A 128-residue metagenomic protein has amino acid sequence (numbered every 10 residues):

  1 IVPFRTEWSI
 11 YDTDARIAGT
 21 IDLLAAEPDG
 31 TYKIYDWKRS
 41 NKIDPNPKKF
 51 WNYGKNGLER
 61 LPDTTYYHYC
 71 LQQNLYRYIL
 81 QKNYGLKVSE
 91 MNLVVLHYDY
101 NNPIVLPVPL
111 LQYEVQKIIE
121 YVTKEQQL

Functional and structural regions predicted by a protein language model:
I1-L58: Catalytic cores of nuclease domains that cleave nucleic-acid phosphodiester backbones
P62-L128: Metal-dependent nuclease catalytic regions and adjoining charged, substrate-binding loops involved in nucleic-acid end
